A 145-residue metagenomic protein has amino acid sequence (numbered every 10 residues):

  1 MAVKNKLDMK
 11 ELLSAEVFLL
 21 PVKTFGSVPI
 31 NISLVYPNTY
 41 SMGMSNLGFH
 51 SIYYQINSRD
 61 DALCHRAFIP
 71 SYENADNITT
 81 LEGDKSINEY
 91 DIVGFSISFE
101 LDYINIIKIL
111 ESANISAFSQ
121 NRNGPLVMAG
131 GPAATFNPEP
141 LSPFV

Functional and structural regions predicted by a protein language model:
M1-S27, E73-T79: Short N-terminal or domain-adjacent regulatory/targeting segments
L12-E16, F25, S45-I52, I104 (+2 more regions): Surface-exposed loop/turn and secondary-structure junction residues enriched for glycine/proline
P29-N31, L126: A residue-level signal for beta-strand positions that form part of recognition/binding surfaces within mature
I32-P37, G43-Y54, A62-P70, A75-I78 (+1 more regions): Low-complexity, highly charged intrinsically disordered N-terminal segments that act as targeting/localization
S41-M42, D102: Eukaryotic short linear interaction motifs
R59-A62, V145: Short acidic amphipathic segments
I69-V145: Glycine-rich beta-alpha loop elements in corrinoid/cobalamin-binding modules across cobalamin-dependent enzymes
